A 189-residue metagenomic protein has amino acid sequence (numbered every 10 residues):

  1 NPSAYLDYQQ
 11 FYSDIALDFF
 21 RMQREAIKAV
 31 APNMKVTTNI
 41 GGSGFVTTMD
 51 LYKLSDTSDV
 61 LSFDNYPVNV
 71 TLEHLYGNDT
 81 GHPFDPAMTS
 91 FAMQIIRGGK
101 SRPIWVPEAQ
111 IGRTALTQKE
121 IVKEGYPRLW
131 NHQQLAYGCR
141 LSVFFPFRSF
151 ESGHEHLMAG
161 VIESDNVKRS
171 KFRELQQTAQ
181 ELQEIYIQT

Functional and structural regions predicted by a protein language model:
N1-S90: Polysaccharide-binding and catalytic clefts of secreted carbohydrate-active enzymes
R21, N33, Y66-N69, L75-T189: Carbohydrate-binding surfaces of carbohydrate-active enzymes
